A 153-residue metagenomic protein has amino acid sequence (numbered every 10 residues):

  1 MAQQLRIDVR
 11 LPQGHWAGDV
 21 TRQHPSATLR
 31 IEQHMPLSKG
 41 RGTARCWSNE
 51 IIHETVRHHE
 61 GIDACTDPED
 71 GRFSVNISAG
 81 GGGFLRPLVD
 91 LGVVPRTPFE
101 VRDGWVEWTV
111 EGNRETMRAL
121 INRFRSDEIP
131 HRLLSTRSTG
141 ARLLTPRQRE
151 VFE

Functional and structural regions predicted by a protein language model:
M1-T116, L120-F124: DNA-contacting interfaces and partner/effector-binding or oligomerization modules in DNA-centric proteins
H15-A17, T139, E150: A generic structural micro-environment signature that highlights single residues at secondary-structure boundaries
W108-V110, T139-R142: Short, glycine/charged-rich beta-strand-loop motifs at protein surfaces that mediate ligand recognition and catalysis
R132-G140: Short, Lys/Arg-enriched N-terminal segment that forms or immediately precedes the first helix of a structured domain
A141-E153: Helix-turn-helix DNA-binding segment
